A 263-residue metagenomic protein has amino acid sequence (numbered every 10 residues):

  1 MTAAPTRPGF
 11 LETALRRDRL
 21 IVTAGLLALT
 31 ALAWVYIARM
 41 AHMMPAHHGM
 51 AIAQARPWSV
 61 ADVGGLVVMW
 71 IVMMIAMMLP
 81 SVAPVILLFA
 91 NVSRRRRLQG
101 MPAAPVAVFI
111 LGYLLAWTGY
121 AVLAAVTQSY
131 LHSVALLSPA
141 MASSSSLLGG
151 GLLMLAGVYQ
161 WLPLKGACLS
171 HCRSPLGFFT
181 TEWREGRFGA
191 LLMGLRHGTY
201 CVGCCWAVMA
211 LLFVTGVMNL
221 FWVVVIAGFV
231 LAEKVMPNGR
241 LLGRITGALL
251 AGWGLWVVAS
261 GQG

Functional and structural regions predicted by a protein language model:
M1-V72, R95-L98, H132-M141, P163-R184 (+1 more regions): Histidine-/acidic- and/or cysteine-rich, low-complexity loops and terminal segments associated with membrane
T2-A3, R7-E12, V67-L114: Juxtamembrane transmembrane-helix termini in multi-pass membrane transport proteins
R16, F229-G252: Interfacial loop-to-transmembrane junctions
L27-A31, G64-I71, I75, A107 (+6 more regions): Hydrophobic, lipid-facing residues on alpha-helical transmembrane segments of integral membrane proteins
A61-M78, A142-V158: Alpha-helical transmembrane segments
W117-L137, S146-S174: Transmembrane alpha-helix/helix-exit interface in multi-pass inner-membrane proteins
A121-A125, W253-G263: Hydrophobic alpha-helical transmembrane segments in multi-pass integral membrane proteins
W161-A167, G189-V217: Alpha-helical transmembrane segments of helical membrane proteins, especially in multi-pass transport, channel
